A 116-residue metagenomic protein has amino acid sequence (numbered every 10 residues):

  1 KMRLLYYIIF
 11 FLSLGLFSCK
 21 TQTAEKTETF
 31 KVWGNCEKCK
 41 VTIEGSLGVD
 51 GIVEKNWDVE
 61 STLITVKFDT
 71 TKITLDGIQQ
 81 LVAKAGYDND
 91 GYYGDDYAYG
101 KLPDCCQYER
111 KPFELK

Functional and structural regions predicted by a protein language model:
K1-Y6: Positively charged n-region of N-terminal signal peptides that target proteins for export
G15-S18: C-terminal motif of bacterial Sec signal peptides marking the signal peptidase cleavage site
K20, N35-K40, D104-Q107: Sequence contexts marking disulfide-bonded cysteines in secreted/extracellular proteins
K26-K67: Start-of-domain marker
T42-S46, G77-G86: Short amphipathic alpha-helices in soluble, non-transmembrane regions that often serve as interface/regulatory elements
D69-L75: Helix N-cap motif at beta-to-alpha junctions
G86-A98: Conserved short beta-strand edge segments in small beta-sheet-based binding/regulatory domains
G100-K116: Short, low-order "capping/linker" segments at domain edges
